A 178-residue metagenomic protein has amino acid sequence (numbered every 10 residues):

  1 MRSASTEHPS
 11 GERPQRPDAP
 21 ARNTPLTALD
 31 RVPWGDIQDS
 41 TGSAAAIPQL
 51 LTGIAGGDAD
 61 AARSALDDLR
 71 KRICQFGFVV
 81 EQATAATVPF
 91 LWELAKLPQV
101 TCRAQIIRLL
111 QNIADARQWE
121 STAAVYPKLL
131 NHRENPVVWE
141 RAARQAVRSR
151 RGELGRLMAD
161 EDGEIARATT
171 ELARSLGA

Functional and structural regions predicted by a protein language model:
R2-A62: N-terminal "cap/leader" segments of large eukaryotic alpha-helical scaffolds
A19-L29, A59-R72, I107-L110, W119-H132: HEAT-repeat alpha-solenoid elements in large eukaryotic scaffold proteins
G35-S40, F76-T84, R117-V125, P136-R144: Flexible loop/turn segments at the boundaries of HEAT repeats in alpha-solenoid HEAT proteins
A46-L51, F90-W92, E153-G155: Buried hydrophobic core positions in alpha-solenoid tandem helical repeats
I54-D58, A95-Q99, M158-A159: Alpha-solenoid helical repeat architecture
A62, T84, R103-I106, A166: Residue-level detector of extended alpha-helical repeat arrays and alpha-solenoid scaffolds
I73, A114-R117, L176-G177: Alpha-solenoid repeat junctions
L129-A143, R150-A178: Eukaryote-biased recognition of C-terminal alpha-helical segments
